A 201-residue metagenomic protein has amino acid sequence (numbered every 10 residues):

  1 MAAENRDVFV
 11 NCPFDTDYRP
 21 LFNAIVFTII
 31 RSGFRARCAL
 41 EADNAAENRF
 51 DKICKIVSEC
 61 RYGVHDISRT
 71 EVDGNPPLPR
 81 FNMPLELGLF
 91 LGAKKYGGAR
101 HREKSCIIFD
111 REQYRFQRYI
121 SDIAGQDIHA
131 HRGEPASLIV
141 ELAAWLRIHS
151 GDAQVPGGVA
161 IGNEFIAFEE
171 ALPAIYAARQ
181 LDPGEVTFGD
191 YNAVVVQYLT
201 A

Functional and structural regions predicted by a protein language model:
M1-C60, Q180-A201: Conserved N-terminal substructure of TIR/SEFIR domains
R6, C60-R61, R102-S105, A124-Q126: Short glycine-/polar-rich loops that comprise or flank the Walker A/P-loop and associated switch/sensor motifs
F14-T16, F109-R115, E134: Short glycine-enriched loops at secondary-structure junctions
R31, G92-E103: Arginine/glycine-rich "motif VI" loop of SF2 helicases in the C-terminal RecA-like domain
R69-Y96: Conserved TIR/SEFIR loop-to-helix hotspot centered on a Trp-containing motif with a nearby acidic residue
A99-Q117: Nucleic-acid nuclease catalytic cores
Q117-A201: C-terminal interaction surface of TIR/SEFIR-family domains
